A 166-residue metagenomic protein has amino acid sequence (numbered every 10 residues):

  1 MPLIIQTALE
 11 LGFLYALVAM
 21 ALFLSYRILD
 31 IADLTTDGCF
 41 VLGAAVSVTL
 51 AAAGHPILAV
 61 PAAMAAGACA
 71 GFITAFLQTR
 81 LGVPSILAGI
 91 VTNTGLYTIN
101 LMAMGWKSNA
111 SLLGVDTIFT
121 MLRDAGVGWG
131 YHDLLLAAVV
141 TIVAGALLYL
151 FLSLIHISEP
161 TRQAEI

Functional and structural regions predicted by a protein language model:
M1-V18, V46, G54-L58, G130-L134: Membrane-interfacial amphipathic/re-entrant helices at transmembrane-helix boundaries
L3-L11, Y26-D37: Alpha-helical transmembrane segments and their cytosolic membrane-interface
L14-L22, T35-A52, A66-T74, A88-Y97: Hydrophobic alpha-helical segments within and immediately flanking transmembrane helices of multi-pass membrane proteins
I28-I31, A53-G54, R80: Helix-loop interface residues and adjacent transmembrane-helix termini in multi-pass membrane transporters, primarily
T49, F76-R80, A103, L150: Membrane-interface helix caps of multi-pass small-molecule transporters
H55-T94, A138, I142: Alpha-helical transmembrane segments within multi-pass membrane transporters and channels
S85, G89-L154: Transmembrane helix-bundle core of multi-pass membrane transporters and related energy-transducing complexes
I155-I166: Single conserved hydrophobic/aromatic residue that forms the stacking wall/gate of nucleotide- or nucleobase-binding
